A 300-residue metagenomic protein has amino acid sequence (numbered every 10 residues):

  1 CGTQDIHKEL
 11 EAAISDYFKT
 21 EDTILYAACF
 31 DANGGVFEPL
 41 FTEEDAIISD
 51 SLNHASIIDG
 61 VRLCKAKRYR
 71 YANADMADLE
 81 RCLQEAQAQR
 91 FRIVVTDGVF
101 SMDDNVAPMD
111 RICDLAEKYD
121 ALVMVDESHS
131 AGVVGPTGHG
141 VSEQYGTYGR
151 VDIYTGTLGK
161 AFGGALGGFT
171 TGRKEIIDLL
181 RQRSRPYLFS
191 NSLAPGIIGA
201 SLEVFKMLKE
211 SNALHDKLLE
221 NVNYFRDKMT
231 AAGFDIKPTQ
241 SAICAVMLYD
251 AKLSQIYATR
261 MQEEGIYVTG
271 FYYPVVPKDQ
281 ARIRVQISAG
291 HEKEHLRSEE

Functional and structural regions predicted by a protein language model:
C1-C29: Conserved N-terminal alpha-helix of the aminotransferase class I/II PLP-enzyme fold
I6, A12, D16, E263-I266 (+1 more regions): PLP-dependent enzyme catalytic core of the Aspartate aminotransferase-like
V36-A55: Conserved PLP-anchoring active-site segment centered on the Schiff-base-forming lysine
E43, L63-K65, Y119, G149-R150: Short, structured coil segments at secondary-structure junctions
Y69, N73-V125: Active-site phosphate-binding strand-loop segment of PLP-dependent enzymes
Y119-L122, H129, V134-Q240, L253: Active-site C-terminal subdomain of aminotransferase-like
D216-G265, V275, D279-Q280, I287-A289: Conserved PLP-binding catalytic core of the aspartate aminotransferase-like
